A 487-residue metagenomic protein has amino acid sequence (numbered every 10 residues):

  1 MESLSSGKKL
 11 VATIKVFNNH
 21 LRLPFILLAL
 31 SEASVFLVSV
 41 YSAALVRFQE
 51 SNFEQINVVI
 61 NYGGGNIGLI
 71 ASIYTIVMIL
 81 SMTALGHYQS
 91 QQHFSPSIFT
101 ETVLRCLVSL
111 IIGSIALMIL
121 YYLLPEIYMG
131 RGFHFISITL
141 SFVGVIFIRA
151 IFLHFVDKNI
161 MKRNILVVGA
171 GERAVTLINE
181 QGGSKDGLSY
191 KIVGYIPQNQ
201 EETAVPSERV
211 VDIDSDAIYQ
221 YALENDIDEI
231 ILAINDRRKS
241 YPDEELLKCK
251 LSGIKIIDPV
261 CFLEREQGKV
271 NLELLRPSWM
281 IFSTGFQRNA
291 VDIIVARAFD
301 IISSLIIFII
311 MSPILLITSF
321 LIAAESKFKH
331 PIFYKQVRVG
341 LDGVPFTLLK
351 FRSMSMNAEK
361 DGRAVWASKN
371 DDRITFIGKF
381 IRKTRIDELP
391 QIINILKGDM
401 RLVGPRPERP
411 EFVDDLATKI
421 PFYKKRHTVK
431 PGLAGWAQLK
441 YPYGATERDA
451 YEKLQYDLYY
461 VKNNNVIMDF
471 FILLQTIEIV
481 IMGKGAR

Functional and structural regions predicted by a protein language model:
M1-I160, R487: Signature of alpha-helical transmembrane segments in polytopic membrane proteins
M1-V35, S39, F94, I98 (+2 more regions): N-terminal hydrophobic signal-anchor/signal peptide
N66, C106-L110, A298-I309, T384: Loop-to-transmembrane-helix entry motif
T102-C106, M161-N179, H330-M354: Membrane-cytosol interface motif
E201-T203, V260-E264, K269-E273, P331-R373 (+1 more regions): Short, glycine-rich, amphipathic interfacial segments at transmembrane boundaries or analogous
D292-N357, N394, V466, F471-R487: A hydrophobic, helix-centered structural microdomain
A367-K430, I472-V480: A short, structured surface patch at a secondary-structure boundary
I420-R487: C-terminal terminal-structure detector
